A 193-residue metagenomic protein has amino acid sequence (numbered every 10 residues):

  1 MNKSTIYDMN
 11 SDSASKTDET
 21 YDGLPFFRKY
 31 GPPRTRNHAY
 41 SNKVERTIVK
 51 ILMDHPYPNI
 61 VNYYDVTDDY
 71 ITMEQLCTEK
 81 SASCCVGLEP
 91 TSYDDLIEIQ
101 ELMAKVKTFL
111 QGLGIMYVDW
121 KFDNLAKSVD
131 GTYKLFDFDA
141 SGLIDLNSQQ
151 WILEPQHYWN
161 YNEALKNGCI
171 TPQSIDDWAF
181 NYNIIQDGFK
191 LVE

Functional and structural regions predicted by a protein language model:
N2-I51, V61: ATP-binding glycine-rich loop module of kinase domains
M53, L110-Q111, G188: Protein kinase-like catalytic domain
M53, P58-I99: Conserved structural core of kinase catalytic domains
C77, F122, A140-G142: Short, glycine/acidic-enriched loop or turn micro-motifs at the edges of active sites
K80, L125, L143-D145: Conserved protein kinase catalytic core
L102-Q111: Short C-lobe core helix of eukaryotic-like protein kinase catalytic domains
Q111-S128: Catalytic-loop of the protein kinase fold
T132-E193: C-lobe/activation-segment region of protein kinase-like
